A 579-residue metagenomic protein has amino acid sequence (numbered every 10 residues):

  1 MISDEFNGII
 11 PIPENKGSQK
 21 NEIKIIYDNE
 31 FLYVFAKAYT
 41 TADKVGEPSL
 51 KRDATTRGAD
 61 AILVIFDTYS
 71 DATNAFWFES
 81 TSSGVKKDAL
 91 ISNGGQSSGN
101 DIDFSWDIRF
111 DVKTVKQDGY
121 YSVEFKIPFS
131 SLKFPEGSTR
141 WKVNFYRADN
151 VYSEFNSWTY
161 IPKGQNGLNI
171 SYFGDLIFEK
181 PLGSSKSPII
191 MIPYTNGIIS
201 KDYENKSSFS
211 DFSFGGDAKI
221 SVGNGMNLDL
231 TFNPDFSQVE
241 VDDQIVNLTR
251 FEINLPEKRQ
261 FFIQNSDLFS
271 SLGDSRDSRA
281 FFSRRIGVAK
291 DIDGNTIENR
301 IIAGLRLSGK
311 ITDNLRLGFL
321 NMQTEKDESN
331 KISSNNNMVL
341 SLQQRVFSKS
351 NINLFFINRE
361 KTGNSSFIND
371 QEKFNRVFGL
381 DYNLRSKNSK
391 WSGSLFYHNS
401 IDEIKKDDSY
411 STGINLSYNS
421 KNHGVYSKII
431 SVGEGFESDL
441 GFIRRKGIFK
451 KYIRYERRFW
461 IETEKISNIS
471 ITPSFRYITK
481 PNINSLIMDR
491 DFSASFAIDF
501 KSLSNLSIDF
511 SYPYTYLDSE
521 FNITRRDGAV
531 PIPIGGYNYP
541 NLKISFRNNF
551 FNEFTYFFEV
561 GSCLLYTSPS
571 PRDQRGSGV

Functional and structural regions predicted by a protein language model:
M1-R345, N353-L354: Structural preference for beta-rich elements and adjacent junctions enriched in aromatics
F31, Y120, K186-P188, G223-G225 (+7 more regions): Strand-connecting loop/turn motifs
K37, E79, N144-Y146, I192-N196 (+12 more regions): Transmembrane beta-strands of outer-membrane beta-barrel proteins
T41, A148-N150, I198-S200, D235-V239 (+10 more regions): Structural signature of outer-membrane beta-barrel domains
P48-S49, I91-N93, N156-W158, Y203-S208 (+10 more regions): Outer-membrane beta-barrel translocator domains and adjoining extracellular loop/strand segments of Gram-negative
S105-D107, G174-L176, I199-D202, F282-D291 (+5 more regions): Extracytoplasmic loops and strand-loop junctions of Gram-negative outer membrane beta-barrel proteins
P162-K186, E325-N388, L506-F558: Outer-membrane beta-barrel transmembrane domain signature of Gram-negative proteins, especially the mid-to-C-terminal
R300-I302, S308, F374-N375, N388-S568 (+1 more regions): Exposed, low-structure sequence patches enriched in small/polar residues
